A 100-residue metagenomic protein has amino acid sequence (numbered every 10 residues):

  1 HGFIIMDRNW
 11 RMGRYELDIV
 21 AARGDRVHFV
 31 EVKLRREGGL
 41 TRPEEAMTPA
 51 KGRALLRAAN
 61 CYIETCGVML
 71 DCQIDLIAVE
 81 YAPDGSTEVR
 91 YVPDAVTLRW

Functional and structural regions predicted by a protein language model:
H1-G13: A short acidic/basic microdomain associated with nuclease active sites
I5-D7, F29, I74: Hydrophobic residues on conserved beta-strands that form the core of alpha/beta folds
N9, K33, D75-I77: Solvent-exposed beta-strand sheet faces enriched in polar/charged residues
M12-Y15, G85: Short acidic/glycine-enriched loop/turn segments that link adjacent beta-strands
Y15, R26-H28, D75, R90: Protein kinase-like catalytic core scaffold
L17-P43, M47-A50, L55: Conserved catalytic cores of phosphodiester-cleaving nucleases, focusing on short active-site segments
A50-M69: Arginine/glycine-rich "motif VI" loop of SF2 helicases in the C-terminal RecA-like domain
T65-W100: Domain-level recognition of nuclease-like catalytic cores that cleave nucleotide substrates
